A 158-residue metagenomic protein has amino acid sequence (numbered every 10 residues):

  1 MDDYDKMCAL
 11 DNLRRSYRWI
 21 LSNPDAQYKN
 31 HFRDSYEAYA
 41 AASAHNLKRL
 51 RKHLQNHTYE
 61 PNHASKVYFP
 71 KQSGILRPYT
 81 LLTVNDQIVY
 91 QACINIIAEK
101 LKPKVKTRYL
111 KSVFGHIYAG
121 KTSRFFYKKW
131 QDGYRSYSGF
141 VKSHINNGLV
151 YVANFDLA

Functional and structural regions predicted by a protein language model:
M1-A158: Conserved two-metal-ion catalytic palm core of "right-hand" nucleic acid polymerases, unifying RNA-dependent RNA
